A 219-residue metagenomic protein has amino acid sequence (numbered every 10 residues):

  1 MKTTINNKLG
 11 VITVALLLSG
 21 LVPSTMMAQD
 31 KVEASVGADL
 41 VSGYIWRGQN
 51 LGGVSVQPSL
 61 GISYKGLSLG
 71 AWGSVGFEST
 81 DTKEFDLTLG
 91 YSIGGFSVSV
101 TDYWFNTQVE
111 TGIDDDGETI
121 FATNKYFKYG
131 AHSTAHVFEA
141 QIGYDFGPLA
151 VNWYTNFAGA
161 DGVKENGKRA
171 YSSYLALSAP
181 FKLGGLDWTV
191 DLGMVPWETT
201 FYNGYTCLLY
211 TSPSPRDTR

Functional and structural regions predicted by a protein language model:
M1-E33: Cleavable N-terminal export/targeting peptides
A28-F77: Short glycine/proline- and aromatic-enriched beta-strand/turn motifs that initiate or cap beta-hairpins
D30-V36, V54-V56, K65-L67, F85 (+5 more regions): Outer-envelope beta-barrel architecture signal
L40-Y44, Y64-G66, G73-F77, I93-G95 (+6 more regions): Transmembrane beta-strands of outer-membrane beta-barrel pores
W46-V54, S74-E84, H132-T134, N156-S172 (+1 more regions): Solvent-exposed loop/turn segments connecting transmembrane beta-strands in outer-membrane beta-barrel proteins
D81-S172: Outer-membrane pore/translocation modules
Y210-R219: Single conserved hydrophobic/aromatic residue that forms the stacking wall/gate of nucleotide- or nucleobase-binding
